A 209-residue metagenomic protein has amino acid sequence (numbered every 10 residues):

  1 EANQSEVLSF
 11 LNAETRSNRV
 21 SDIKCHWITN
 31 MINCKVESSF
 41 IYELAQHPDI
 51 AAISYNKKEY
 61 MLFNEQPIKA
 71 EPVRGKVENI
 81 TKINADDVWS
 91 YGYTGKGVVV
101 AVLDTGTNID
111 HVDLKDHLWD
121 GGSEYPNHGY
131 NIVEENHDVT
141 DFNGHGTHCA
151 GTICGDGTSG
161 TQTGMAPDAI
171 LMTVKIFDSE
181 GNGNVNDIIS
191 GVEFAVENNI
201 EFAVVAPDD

Functional and structural regions predicted by a protein language model:
E1-Q4, E37, E78-T81, I132 (+3 more regions): Solvent-exposed, acidic/flexible segments
Q4, L8, S38-I41, H47 (+5 more regions): Extracytoplasmic/secreted envelope proteins and their assembly/folding machinery, especially bacterial periplasmic
L8-S90, D120: Autoinhibitory propeptides
A13, G155, F194: Glycine-rich, acidic and aromatic/proline-enriched surface loops and short helix-turn segments that act as binding
T29, S39-I41, E59-M61, T105-I109 (+3 more regions): Solvent-exposed loop/turn segments at secondary-structure junctions within structured extracellular/periplasmic domains
D87-H128, E134-V185, N198-E201: Subtilisin-like serine protease catalytic core
V192-D209: Short acidic, glycine-rich surface-loop motifs adjacent to enzyme active sites
